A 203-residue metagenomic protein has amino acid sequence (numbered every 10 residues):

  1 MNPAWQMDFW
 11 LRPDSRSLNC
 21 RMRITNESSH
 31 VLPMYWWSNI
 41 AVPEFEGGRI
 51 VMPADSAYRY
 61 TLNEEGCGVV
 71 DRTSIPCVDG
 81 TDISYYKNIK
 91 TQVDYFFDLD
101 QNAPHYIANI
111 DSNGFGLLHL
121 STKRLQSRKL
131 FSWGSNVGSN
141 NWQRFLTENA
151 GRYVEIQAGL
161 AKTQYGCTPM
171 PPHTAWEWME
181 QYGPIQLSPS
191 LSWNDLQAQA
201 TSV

Functional and structural regions predicted by a protein language model:
M1-A4, Y165, L187: Active-site-proximal mixed secondary-structure blocks
M1-D14: Low-complexity, acidic Ser/Thr/Pro/Gly-rich terminal tails and inter-domain linkers that flank the onset of structured
F9, L18-N26, E180: Short, well-ordered beta-strand segments enriched in hydrophobic/aromatic residues
R16, E27-Y35, N39-T174: A contiguous, surface-exposed recognition patch within enzymatic or periplasmic domains that forms
N26-S29, I185-L187: Short coil/turn motifs at secondary-structure junctions
P169-L187: Short Pro-Gly-centered flexible turn/kink motifs
Q181-V203: Charged, amphipathic alpha-helical linkers/stalks
